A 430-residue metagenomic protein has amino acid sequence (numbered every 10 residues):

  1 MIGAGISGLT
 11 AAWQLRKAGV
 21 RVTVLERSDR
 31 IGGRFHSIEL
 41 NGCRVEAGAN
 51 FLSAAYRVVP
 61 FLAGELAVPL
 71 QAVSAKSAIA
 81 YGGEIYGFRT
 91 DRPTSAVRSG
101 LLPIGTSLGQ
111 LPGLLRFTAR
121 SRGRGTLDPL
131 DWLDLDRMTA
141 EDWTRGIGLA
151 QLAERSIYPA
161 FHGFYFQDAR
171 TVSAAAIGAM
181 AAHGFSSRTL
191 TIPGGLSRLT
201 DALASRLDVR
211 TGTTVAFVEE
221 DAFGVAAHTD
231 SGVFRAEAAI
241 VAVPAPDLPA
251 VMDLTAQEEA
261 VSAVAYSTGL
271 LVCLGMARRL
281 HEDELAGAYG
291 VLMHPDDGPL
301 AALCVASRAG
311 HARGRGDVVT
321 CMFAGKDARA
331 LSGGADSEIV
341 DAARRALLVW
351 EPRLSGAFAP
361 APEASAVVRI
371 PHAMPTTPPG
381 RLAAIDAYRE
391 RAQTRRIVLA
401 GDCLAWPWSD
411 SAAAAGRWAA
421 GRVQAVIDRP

Functional and structural regions predicted by a protein language model:
M1-V24: N-terminal Rossmann-like FAD-binding beta1-loop-alpha1 element of flavoenzymes
R16-L40: Glycine-rich FAD pyrophosphate-binding loop
A18, A216-S332, W350, R389: Mid-domain catalytic core of redox enzymes that form a hydrophobic substrate pocket/lid adjacent to a catalytic redox
F35-A55, L114-P129: Glycine-rich active-site loop/strand segments that organize a redox cofactor
N50-R57, W132-M138, I147, A182-A204 (+1 more regions): Short beta-strand to alpha-helix junction loop
V59-P60, G64, P69-T171, H183-F185: Mobile amphipathic helical/loop "lid" adjacent to a hydrophobic cofactor/ligand pocket
A176-D230, F234-A238: Helical element adjacent to the flavin cofactor pocket in flavoenzyme catalytic cores
L303-P430: Conserved flavin/dinucleotide-binding core of flavoenzymes
